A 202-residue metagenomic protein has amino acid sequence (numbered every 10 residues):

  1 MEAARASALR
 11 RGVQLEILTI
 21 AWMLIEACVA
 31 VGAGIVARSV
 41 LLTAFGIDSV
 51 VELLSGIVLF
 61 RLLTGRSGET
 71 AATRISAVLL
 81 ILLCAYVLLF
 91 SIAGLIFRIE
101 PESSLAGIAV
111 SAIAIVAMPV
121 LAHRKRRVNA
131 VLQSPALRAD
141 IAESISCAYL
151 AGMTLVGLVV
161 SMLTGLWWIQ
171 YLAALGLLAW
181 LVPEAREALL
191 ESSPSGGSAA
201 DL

Functional and structural regions predicted by a protein language model:
M1-L202: Alpha-helical transmembrane cores and adjacent cytosolic helix/loop segments of polytopic membrane transporters
